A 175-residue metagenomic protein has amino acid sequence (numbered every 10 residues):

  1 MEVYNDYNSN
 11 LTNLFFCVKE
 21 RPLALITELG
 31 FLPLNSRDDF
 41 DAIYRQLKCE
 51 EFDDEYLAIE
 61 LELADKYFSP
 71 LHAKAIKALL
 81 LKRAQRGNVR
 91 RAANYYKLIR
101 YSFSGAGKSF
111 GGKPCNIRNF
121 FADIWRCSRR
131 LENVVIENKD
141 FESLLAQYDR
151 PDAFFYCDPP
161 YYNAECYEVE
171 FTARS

Functional and structural regions predicted by a protein language model:
E2-V135: Class I S-adenosyl-L-methionine-dependent methyltransferase module
E132, R150-P151: Residue-level preference for short coil/turn positions at secondary-structure junctions
K139-S143: Conserved SAM/SAH-binding loop
L144-D149: Short conserved loop adjoining the S-adenosyl-L-methionine
P151-S175: Conserved acidic-Pro-Pro-aromatic motif
